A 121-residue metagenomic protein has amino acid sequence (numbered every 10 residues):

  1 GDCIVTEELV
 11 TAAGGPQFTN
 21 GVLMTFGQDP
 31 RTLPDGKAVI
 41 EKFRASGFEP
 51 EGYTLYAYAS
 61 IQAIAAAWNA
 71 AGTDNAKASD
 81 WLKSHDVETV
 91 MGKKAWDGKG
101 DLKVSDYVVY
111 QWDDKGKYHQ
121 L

Functional and structural regions predicted by a protein language model:
G1-L121: Extracytosolic ligand-binding ectodomains
